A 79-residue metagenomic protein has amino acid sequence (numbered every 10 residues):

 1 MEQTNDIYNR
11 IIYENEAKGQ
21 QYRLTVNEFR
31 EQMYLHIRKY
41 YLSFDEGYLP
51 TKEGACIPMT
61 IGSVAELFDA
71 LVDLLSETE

Functional and structural regions predicted by a protein language model:
M1-Q20: Negatively charged, low-complexity tracts enriched in Asp/Glu with abundant Ser/Thr
N5-D6, R23, E31, I61 (+1 more regions): Low-complexity, intrinsically disordered regions enriched in charged/polar residues
I7, I11-I12, I37, I57 (+1 more regions): Weak global preference for isoleucine
Y13-E14, V26-E31, M59: Generic structural "secondary-structure junction" signal
Y22-E53: A short, structured beta-strand/loop element
E53-E79: Mixed-charge, Lys/Arg-enriched low-complexity segments
